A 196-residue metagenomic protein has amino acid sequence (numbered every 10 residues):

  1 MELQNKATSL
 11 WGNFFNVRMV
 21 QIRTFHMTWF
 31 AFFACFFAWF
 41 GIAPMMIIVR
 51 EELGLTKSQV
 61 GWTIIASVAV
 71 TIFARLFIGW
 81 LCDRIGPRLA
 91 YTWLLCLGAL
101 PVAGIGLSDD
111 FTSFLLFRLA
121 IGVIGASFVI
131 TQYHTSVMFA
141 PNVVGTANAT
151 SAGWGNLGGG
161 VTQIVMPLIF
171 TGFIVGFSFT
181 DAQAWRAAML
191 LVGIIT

Functional and structural regions predicted by a protein language model:
M1-A31, C35-F36: Cytosolic juxtamembrane N-terminal segment immediately preceding the first transmembrane helix of multi-pass
F40, V68-L76, A126, G160: Residue-level signature of mid-helix packing/kink "hotspots" within the transmembrane helices of 12-pass Major
G54, G86, L107-T112, I124: Helix-breaking motifs and short loop linkers at transmembrane-helix boundaries and internal kinks in secondary membrane
R88-Y91, F114: Primarily marks hydrophobic transmembrane alpha-helices of the MFS/SLC 12-helix fold
C96-D109: C-terminal ends and interior cores of transmembrane alpha-helices in multi-pass membrane transporters/permeases
F117-G153: Cytoplasmic helix-loop-helix junction between adjacent transmembrane helices in 12-TM secondary transporters
G145-T171: Glycine-rich segments within core transmembrane alpha-helices of 12-TM secondary carriers
Q183-T196: Symmetry-related core transmembrane helices of the 12-TM Major Facilitator Superfamily/SLC fold
